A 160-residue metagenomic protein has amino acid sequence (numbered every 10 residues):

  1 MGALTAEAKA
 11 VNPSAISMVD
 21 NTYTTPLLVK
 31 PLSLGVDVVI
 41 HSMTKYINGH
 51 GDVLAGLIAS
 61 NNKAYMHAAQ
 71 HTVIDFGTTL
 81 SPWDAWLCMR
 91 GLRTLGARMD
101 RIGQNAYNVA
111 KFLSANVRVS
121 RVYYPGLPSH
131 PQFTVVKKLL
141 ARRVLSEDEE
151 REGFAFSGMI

Functional and structural regions predicted by a protein language model:
M1-Y123, S129, T134: Conserved PLP-enzyme active-site core in the AAT-like
Y107, Y123-I160: Conserved glycine-rich beta-strand-loop-beta hairpin in the small C-terminal domain of fold type I
